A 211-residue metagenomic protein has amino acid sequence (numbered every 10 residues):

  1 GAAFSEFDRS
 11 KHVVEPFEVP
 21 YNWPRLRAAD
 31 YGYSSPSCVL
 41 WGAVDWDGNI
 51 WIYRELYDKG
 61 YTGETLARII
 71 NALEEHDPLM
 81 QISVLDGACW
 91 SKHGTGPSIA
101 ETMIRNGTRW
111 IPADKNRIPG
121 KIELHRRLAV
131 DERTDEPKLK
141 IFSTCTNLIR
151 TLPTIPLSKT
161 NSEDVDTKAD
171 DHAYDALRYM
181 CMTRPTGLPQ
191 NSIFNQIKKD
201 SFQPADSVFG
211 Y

Functional and structural regions predicted by a protein language model:
G1-Y31: ATPase catalytic-site recognition across NTP-hydrolyzing enzymes
A2-V14, N195-Y211: Amphipathic alpha-helical surface "interface" segments used for docking/oligomerization or membrane association within
S34: Conserved Rossmann-like nucleotide-cofactor binding loop
S37, Q81, Y174: Residue-level detector of short, conserved catalytic/binding motifs and their immediate flanks
S37-A43, R178: Short beta-strand scaffold segments in enzyme catalytic cores
W46-V165, G187-N191, D200-Q203, S207-Y211: Mg2+-dependent endonuclease catalytic cores in nucleic-acid-processing enzymes, primarily RNase H-like
T167-P189, I193: Acidic, Mg2+-coordinating catalytic module of metal-dependent nucleases/exonucleases that use a two-metal-ion mechanism
